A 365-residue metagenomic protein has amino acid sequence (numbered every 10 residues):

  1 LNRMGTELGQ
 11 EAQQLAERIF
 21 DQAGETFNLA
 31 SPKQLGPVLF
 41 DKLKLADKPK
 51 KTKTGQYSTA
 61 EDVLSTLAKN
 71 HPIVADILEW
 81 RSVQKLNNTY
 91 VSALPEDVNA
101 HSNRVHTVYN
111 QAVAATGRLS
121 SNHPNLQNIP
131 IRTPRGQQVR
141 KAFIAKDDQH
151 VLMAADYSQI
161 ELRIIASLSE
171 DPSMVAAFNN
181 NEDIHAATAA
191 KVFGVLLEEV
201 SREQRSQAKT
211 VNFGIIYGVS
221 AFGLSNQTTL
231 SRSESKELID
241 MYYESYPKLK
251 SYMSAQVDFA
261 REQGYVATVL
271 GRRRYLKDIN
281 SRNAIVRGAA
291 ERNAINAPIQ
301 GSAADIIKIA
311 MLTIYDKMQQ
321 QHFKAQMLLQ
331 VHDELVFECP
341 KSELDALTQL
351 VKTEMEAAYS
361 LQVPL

Functional and structural regions predicted by a protein language model:
L1, E161, H185-T188, Q207 (+3 more regions): Extended, hydrophobic alpha-helical segments in both membrane/secreted and soluble proteins
L1-I131, Q149-V151, E161, A221 (+3 more regions): Conserved "right-hand" nucleotidyltransferase catalytic core of DNA-directed polymerases
N2, F178-N181, H185, L238 (+2 more regions): Interdomain boundary/hinge elements
N28, H106-V108, R118-S121, N125-P130 (+12 more regions): Structured core elements
S31, G117, D156, A189 (+5 more regions): Hydrophobic, well-ordered secondary-structure elements that form the walls of internal hydrophobic environments
N99, H106, A112-A114, A190-F323 (+2 more regions): Conserved catalytic core of nucleic-acid polymerases
Q111-L196: Function-dense linear segments that define catalytic or interfacial modules in macromolecule-processing proteins
K317-L365: C-terminal structured "cap/appendage" subdomains that terminate the fold
